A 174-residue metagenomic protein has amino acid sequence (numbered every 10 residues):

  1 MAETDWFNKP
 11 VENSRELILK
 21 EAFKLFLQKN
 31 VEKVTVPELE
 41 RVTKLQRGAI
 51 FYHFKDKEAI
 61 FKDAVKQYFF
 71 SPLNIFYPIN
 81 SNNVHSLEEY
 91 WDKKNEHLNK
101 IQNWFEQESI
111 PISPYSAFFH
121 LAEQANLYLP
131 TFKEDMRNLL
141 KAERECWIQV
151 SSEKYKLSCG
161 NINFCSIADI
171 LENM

Functional and structural regions predicted by a protein language model:
A2-W6, L17, L25-Q67: Helix-turn-helix
V11, V65, F69, K133-R144 (+1 more regions): Amphipathic, non-transmembrane alpha-helical scaffold segments
E12-K20, E32-K33, H53-Y77, S81-V84 (+2 more regions): An amphipathic alpha-helix adjacent to DNA-recognition modules
E16, R137, N161-E172: Short, well-structured alpha-helical segments
L17, E21-Q28, I75, I79 (+2 more regions): Solvent-exposed, amphipathic alpha-helical segments
L19, K62, K141-S152, F164 (+1 more regions): An amphipathic alpha-helix signature
D63, Y77-S113, G160-A168: Hydrophobic alpha-helical connector segments
I110-K156: Amphipathic alpha-helical packing segments from all-alpha helical-bundle domains
